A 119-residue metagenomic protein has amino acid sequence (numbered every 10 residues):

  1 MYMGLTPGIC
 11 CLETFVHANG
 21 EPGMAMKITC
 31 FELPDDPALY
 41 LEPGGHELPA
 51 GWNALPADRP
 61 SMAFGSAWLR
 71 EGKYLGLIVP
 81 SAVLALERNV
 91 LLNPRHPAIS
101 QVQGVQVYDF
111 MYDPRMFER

Functional and structural regions predicted by a protein language model:
M1-A25: Long, hydrophobic N-terminal alpha-helical segment
E21-R119: Active-site and NAD+-binding cores of ADP-ribose-processing enzymes
